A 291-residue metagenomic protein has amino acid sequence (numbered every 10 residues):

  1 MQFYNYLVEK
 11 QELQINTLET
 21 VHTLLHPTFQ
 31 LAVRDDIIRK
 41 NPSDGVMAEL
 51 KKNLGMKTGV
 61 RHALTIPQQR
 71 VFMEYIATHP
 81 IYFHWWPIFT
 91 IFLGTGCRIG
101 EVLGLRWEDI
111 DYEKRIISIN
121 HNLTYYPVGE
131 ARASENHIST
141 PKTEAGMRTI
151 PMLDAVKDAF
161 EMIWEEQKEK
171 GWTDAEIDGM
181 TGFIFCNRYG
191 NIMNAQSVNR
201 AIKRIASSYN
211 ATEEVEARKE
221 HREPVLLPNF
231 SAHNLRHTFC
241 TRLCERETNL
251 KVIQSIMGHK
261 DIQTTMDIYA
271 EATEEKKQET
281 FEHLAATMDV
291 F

Functional and structural regions predicted by a protein language model:
M1-I37, P42, P80-I81, N191-S197 (+1 more regions): N-terminal core-binding DNA-recognition domain of tyrosine site-specific recombinases/integrases
Q2, T23, P27, E74 (+6 more regions): Generic recognition of well-ordered alpha-helical segments within structured catalytic/regulatory domains
Q11, E74-W85, I150, E166-A175 (+3 more regions): Short, basic (Lys/Arg/His-rich) helix/loop patches that form interaction surfaces in the mid-to-C-terminal regions
I15, E19, T23, R34 (+7 more regions): Basic, Lys/Arg- and aromatic-enriched nucleic-acid-binding interface segment
V33-D44, Y112, L123-V128, F160-A175 (+1 more regions): Proline-centered turn/helix-capping motifs that create local helix->coil transitions or kinks
G55, L123-Y125, T238, M257-H283: Catalytic-site neighborhood detector that most strongly recognizes the C-terminal catalytic loop/helix of tyrosine
D109-I116, T248-I268: Short, polar N-cap/turn motifs at the start of nucleic acid-interacting alpha helices
K114, Y125-M147, D154-V156, V215-R222 (+1 more regions): C-terminal secondary-structure termini that scaffold catalytic or DNA-interacting sites
